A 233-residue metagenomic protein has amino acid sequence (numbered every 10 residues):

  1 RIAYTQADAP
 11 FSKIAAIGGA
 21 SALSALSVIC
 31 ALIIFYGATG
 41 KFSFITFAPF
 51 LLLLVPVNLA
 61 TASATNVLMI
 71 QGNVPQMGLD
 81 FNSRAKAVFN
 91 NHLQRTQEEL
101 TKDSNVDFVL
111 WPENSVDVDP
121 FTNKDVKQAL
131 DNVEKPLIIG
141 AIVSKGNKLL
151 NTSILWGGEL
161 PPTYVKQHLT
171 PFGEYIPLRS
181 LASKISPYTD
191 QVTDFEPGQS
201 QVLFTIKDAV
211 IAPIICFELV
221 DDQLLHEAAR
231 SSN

Functional and structural regions predicted by a protein language model:
R1-P56: Membrane-embedded alpha-helical bundles of multi-pass enzymes that act on lipidic or dolichyl-linked glycan substrates
N58-N233: Soluble catalytic domains of enzymes that build or remodel membrane lipids, polysaccharides, and related
